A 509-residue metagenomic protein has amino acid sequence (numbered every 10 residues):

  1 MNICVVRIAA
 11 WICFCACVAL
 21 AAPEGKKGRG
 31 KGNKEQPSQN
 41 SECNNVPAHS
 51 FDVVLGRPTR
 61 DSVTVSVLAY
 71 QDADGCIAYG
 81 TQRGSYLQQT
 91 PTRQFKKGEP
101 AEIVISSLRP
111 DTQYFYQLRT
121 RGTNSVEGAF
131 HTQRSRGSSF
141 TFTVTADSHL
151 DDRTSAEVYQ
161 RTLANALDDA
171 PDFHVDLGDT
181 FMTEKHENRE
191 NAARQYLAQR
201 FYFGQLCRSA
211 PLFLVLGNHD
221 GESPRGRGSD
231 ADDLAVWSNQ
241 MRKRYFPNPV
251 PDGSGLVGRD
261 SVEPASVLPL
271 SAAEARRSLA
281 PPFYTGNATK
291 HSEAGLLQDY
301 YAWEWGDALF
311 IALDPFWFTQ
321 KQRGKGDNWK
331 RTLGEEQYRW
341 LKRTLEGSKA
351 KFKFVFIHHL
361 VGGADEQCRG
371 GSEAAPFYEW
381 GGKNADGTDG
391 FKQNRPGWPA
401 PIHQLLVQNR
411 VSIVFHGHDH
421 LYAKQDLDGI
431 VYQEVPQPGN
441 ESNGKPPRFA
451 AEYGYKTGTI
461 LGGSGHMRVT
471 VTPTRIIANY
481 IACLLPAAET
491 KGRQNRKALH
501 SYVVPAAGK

Functional and structural regions predicted by a protein language model:
M1-V5: N-terminal secretory signal peptides that target proteins for export/translocation
R7-C17: Bacterial N-terminal signal peptides
A19-P23: Boundary at the C-terminal end of the N-terminal hydrophobic targeting segment
E24-P37: Ser/Thr/Gly/Pro-rich low-complexity, disordered linker/stalk segments of secreted and cell-surface proteins
Q39-P446, K456-L461, R468-K509: Metal-dependent phosphoester/phosphodiester hydrolase catalytic core
